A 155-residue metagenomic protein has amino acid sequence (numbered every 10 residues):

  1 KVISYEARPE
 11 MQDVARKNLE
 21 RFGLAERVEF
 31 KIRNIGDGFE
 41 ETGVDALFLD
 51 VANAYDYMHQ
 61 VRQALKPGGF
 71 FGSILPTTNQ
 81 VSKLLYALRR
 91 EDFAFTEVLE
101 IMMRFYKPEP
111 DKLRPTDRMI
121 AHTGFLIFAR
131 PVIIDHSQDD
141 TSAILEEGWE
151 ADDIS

Functional and structural regions predicted by a protein language model:
K1-I3: Short beta-strand element of Class I
Y5-A54: S-adenosyl-L-methionine
Q12, Y55-M58, V81-S82: Short, well-ordered alpha-helical microsegments
A46-V51, S73-I74, R118: Glycine- and other small-residue-rich loops at beta-strand/loop junctions that grip anionic moieties
Y55-F70, A87-R89: A short glycine-rich, Lys/Arg-flanked "PGG" loop and its adjoining helix->strand segment in the class I
G68-V81: ADP-ribose/adenylate-binding Rossmann-like module
Y86-S155: SAM/dcSAM-binding transferase cores
